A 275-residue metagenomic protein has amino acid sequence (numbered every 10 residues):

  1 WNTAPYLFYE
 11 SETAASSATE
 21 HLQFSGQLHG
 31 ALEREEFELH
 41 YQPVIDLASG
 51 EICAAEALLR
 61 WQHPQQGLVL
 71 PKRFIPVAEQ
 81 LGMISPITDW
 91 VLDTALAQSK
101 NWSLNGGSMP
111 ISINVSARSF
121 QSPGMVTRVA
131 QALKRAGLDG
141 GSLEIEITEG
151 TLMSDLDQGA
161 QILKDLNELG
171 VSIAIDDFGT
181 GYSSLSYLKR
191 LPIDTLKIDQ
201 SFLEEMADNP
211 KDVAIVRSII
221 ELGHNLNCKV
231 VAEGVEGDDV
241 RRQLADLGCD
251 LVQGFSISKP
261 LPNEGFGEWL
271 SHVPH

Functional and structural regions predicted by a protein language model:
W1-E10, Q27-E38, V231, L251-Q253: Catalytic/regulatory signature loops of cyclic-dinucleotide turnover enzymes and related class III nucleotidyl cyclases
T3-A4, F37, M83, L138 (+3 more regions): Short glycine/serine/threonine/alanine-rich loop segments
A4, M109-I111, G141-L143: Residue-level recognition of the N-termini of beta-strands and the immediately preceding loop/turn
Y9-S11, Q200-S201: PAS-family sensory domain signature
E12-L138, G150-T151, K164-D165, L185 (+1 more regions): Bacterial c-di-GMP phosphodiesterase EAL domain
L47, P64-Q65, S116-P123, S142-D157 (+1 more regions): EAL-family c-di-GMP phosphodiesterase catalytic domain
Q161: Mobile late-domain/C-terminal helix-loop "cap" segments that border catalytic sites or the cytosolic face
